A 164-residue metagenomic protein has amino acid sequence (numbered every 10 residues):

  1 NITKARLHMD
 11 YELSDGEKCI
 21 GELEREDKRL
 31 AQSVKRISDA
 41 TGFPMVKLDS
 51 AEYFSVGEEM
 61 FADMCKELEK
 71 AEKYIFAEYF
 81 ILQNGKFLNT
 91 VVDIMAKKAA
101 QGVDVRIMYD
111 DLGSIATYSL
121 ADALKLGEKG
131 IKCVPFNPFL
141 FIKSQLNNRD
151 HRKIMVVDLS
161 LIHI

Functional and structural regions predicted by a protein language model:
N1-I162: N-terminal localization/anchoring segments of enzymes in phospholipid and broader phosphate metabolism
